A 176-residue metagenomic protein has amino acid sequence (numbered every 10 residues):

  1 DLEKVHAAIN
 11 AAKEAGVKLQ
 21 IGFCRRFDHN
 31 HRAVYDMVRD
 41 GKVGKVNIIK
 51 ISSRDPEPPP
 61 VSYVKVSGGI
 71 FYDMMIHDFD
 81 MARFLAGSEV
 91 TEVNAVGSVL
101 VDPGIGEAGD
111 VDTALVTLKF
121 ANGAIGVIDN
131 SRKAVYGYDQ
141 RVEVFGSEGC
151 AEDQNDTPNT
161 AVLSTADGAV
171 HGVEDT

Functional and structural regions predicted by a protein language model:
D1-R26, G41: Beta-strand-loop-alpha-helix segment that lines the small-molecule cofactor/substrate pocket of alpha/beta enzymes
A7, A33-D36, D80-M81, L115: Alpha-helical elements of Rossmann-like donor-binding domains used by nucleotide-donor carbohydrate transfer enzymes
A15-K18, K45-N47, N122-A124: Short, well-ordered coil/turn segments that N-cap beta-strands
C24, G106, F120, R132 (+1 more regions): C-terminal glycine/acidic-rich active-site capping loop/insertion
R25-F27, S52-E57, G97-V101, N122-A124 (+3 more regions): Glycine-rich beta-alpha junction loops
H29-I51, E57: Rossmann-like NAD(P)H-binding beta-loop-alpha module
V61-I125, S131-Y136: Rossmann-like dinucleotide-binding domain that binds NAD(P)(H)
